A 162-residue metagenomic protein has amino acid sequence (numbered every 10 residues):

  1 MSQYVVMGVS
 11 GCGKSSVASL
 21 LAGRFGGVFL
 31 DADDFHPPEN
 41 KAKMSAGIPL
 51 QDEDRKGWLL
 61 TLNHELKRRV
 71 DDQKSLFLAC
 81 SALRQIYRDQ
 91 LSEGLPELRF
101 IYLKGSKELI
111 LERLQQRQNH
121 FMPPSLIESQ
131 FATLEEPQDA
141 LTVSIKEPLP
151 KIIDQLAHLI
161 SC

Functional and structural regions predicted by a protein language model:
Q3: Walker A (P-loop) ATP-phosphate-binding motif of ABC ATPase nucleotide-binding domains
V6: Hydrophobic anchor at the beta1->P-loop junction of P-loop NTPases
V9: P-loop (Walker A) phosphate-binding loop of NTP-binding proteins
K14: Conserved lysine of the Walker
S19-H64: Conserved substrate/cofactor phosphate-moiety recognition/catalytic segment in nucleotide-dependent phosphotransferases
E53-L95, L103: Glycine-rich phosphate-binding loop used to anchor ATP phosphates in small-molecule kinases, encompassing both
G94-R113: Conserved phosphate-donor/acceptor-positioning beta-strand/loop module used by diverse small-molecule
Q116-Q155: Small-molecule kinase domains that catalyze NTP-dependent phosphoryl transfer to phosphate-bearing small molecules
